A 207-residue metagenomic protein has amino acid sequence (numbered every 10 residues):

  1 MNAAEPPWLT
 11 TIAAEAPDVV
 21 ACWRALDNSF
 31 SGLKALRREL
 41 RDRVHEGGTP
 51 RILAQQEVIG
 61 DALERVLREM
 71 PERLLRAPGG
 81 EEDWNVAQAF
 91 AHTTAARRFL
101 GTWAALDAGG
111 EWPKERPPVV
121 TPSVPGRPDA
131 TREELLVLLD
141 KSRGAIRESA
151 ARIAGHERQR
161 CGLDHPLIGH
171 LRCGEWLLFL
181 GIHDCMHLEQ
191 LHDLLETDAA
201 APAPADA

Functional and structural regions predicted by a protein language model:
N2-I52, L100-L139, A201-A207: Short, helix-capping/interhelical loops that line the mouth of catalytic, cofactor-, or ligand-binding pockets
L36-L75: Short, contiguous, helix-prone interaction/anchoring segments in small proteins
P50, A54, A87, A91 (+4 more regions): A generic "alpha-helical surface" signal
A54-Q56, G60-R68, W103, V120-R160 (+1 more regions): Acidic/histidine-rich alpha-helical segments that form the ligand environment of transition-metal centers
D61-A87, G109-E115, A154-R172, D198-P202: Helix-loop segments that flank and shape redox-cofactor active sites
D83-G101, L188: Short, hydrophobic, well-ordered secondary-structure elements
T93, D107-A108, L180, L191: Generic structural signal for hydrophobic core residues of well-folded globular domains
H183-E196: A hydrophobic membrane-anchoring alpha-helix module
